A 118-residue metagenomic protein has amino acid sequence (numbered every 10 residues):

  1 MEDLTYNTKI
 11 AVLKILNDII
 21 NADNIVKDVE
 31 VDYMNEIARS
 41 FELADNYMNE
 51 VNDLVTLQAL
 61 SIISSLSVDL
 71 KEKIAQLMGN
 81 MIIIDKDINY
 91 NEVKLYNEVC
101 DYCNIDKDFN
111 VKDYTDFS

Functional and structural regions predicted by a protein language model:
M1-S118: Small-residue-enriched hydrophobic alpha-helices in membranes
